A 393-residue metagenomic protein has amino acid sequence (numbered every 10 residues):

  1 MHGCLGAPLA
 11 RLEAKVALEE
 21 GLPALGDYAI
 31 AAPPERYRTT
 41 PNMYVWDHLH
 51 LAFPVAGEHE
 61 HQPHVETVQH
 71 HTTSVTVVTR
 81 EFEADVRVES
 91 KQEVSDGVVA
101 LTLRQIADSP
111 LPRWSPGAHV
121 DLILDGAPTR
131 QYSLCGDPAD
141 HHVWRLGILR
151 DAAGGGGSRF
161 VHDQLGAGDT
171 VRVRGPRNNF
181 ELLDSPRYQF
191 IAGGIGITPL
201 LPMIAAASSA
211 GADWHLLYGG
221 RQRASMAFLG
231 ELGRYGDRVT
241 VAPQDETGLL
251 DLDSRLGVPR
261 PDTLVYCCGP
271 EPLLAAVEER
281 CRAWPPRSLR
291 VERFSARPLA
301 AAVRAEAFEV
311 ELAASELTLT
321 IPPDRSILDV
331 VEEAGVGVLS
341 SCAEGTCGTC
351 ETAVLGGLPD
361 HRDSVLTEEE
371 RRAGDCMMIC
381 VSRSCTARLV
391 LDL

Functional and structural regions predicted by a protein language model:
A7-L25, I191-I204, C347: Alpha-helical metal-binding/catalytic segments enriched in His/Glu/Asp
A10-Y37, V354-V365: Cytochrome P450 heme-binding "Cys pocket" and the immediately downstream C-terminal segment
H50-T76: Intrinsic disorder at enzyme termini
A56-Q62, D245-T247, P322, T386-L393: Short flanking/linker segments adjacent to small metal-binding domains or redox-active Cys/His motifs
T72-T170, R174, G220-Q222: Ferredoxin-reductase
R159-E316, T320-I321: FNR/FR-type flavoprotein reductase catalytic core
E306-L339, A343: C-terminal accessory/binding modules appended to enzymatic or scaffolding proteins
V330-L339, G348-L393: Iron-sulfur (Fe-S) cluster-binding segments and ferredoxin-like electron-carrier domains, especially [2Fe-2S]
